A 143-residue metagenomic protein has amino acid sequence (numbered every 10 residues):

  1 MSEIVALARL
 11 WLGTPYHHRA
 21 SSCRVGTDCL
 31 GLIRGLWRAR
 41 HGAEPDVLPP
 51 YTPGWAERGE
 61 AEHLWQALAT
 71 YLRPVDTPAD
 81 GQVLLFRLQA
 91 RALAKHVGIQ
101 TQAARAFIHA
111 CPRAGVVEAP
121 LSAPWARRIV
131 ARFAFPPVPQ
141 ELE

Functional and structural regions predicted by a protein language model:
M1-T14, P120-E143: Non-catalytic ligand/cofactor/substrate-binding and regulatory segments of enzyme domains
S2-V5, D46-V117: ...with weaker cross-activation on analogous glycine-rich loops/strands in unrelated enzymes
L12, R40-H41: A broad structural signal for alpha-helix termini and local helix breaks/kinks
Y16, T70-V75, R128-A131: Short secondary-structure junctions
Y16-S22, E44-P49: Surface-exposed patches in mature extracellular/periplasmic domains of secreted proteins
S21-R40: Active-site nucleophilic cysteine motif
C23, R105, A114, P136-P139: Residue-level detector of flexible, active-site-proximal loop/helix-junction positions within diverse enzyme catalytic
T27-D28, E57-R58, E141-E143: Short, solvent-exposed polar/charged micro-motifs at secondary-structure junctions
